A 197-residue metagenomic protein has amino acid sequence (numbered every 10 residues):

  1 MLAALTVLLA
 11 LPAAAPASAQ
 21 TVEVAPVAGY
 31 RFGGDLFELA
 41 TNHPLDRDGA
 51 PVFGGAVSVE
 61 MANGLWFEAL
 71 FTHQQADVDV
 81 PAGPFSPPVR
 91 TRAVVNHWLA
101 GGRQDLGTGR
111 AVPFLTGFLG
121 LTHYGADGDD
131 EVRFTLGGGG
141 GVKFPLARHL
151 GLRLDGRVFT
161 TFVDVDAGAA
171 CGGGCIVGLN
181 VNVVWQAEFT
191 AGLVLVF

Functional and structural regions predicted by a protein language model:
M1-T21: Cleavable N-terminal export/targeting peptides
P16-M61, F67, F71-H73, Q186-F197: Short glycine/proline- and aromatic-enriched beta-strand/turn motifs that initiate or cap beta-hairpins
L36-H43, D79-S86, A126-V132, V165-G172: Outer-membrane beta-barrel translocator domains and adjoining extracellular loop/strand segments of Gram-negative
N42-H43, P88, V177-N180: Short, P/G- and charge-enriched loop/turn segments at secondary-structure junctions
A56-L136, F144-L152, V184-F197: Gram-negative (and chloroplast) outer-membrane scaffold detector with strong preference for beta-barrel transmembrane
F159-A187: Outer-membrane beta-barrel translocator/channel fold
